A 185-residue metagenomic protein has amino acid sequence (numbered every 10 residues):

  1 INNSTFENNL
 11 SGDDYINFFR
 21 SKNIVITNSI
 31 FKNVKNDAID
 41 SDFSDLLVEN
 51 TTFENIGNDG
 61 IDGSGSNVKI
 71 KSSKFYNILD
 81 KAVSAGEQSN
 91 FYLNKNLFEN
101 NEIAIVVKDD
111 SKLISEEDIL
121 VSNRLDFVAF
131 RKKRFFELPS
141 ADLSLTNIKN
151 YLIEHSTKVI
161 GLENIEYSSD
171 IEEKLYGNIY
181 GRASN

Functional and structural regions predicted by a protein language model:
I1-N185: Extracellular beta-rich repeat passengers
